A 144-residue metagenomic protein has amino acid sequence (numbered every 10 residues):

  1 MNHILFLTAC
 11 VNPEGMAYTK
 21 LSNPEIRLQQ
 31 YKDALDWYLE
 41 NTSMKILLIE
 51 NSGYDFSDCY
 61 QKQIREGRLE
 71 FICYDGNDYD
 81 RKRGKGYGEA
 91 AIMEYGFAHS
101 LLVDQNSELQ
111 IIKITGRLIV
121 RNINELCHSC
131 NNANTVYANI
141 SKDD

Functional and structural regions predicted by a protein language model:
M1-D144: ER/Golgi luminal nucleotide-sugar-dependent glycosyltransferases, focusing on the catalytic module
